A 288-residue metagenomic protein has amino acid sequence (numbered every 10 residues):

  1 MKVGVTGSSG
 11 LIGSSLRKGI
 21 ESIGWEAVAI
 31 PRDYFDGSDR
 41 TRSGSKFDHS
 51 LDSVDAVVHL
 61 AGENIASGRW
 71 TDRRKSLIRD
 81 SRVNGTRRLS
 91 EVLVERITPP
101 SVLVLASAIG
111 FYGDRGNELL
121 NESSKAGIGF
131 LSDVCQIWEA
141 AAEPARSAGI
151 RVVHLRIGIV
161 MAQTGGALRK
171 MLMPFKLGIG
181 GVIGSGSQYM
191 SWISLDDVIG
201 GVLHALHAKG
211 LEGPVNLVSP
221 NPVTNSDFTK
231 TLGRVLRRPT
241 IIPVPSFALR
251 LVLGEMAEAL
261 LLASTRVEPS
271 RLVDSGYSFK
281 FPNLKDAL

Functional and structural regions predicted by a protein language model:
V3-E21: N-terminal Rossmann NAD(P)H-binding glycine-rich loop of SDR-like oxidoreductase domains
Y34-R88: NAD(P)H-binding glycine-rich loop region in Rossmannoid oxidoreductase-like domains and their noncatalytic homologs
R87-G129: Conserved Rossmann-fold NAD(P)-dependent oxidoreductase catalytic core, especially the SDR/UDP-sugar
S107, A140-Q163: Conserved beta-loop-beta element that borders a ligand/cofactor-binding pocket
Q136, A148-I150, M161-K170, A205-V215: Glycine/proline-rich active-site loop of Rossmann-fold NAD(P)-dependent oxidoreductases
L172-G180, Q188-V223: Alpha-helical substrate-binding/gating segment
A208-E255: Mid/C-terminal beta-alpha module of Rossmann-like enzyme folds, strongest in SDR-family dehydrogenases/epimerases
A259-L288: C-terminal amphipathic/interface module of NAD(P)-dependent oxidoreductases and related NAD-binding regulators
